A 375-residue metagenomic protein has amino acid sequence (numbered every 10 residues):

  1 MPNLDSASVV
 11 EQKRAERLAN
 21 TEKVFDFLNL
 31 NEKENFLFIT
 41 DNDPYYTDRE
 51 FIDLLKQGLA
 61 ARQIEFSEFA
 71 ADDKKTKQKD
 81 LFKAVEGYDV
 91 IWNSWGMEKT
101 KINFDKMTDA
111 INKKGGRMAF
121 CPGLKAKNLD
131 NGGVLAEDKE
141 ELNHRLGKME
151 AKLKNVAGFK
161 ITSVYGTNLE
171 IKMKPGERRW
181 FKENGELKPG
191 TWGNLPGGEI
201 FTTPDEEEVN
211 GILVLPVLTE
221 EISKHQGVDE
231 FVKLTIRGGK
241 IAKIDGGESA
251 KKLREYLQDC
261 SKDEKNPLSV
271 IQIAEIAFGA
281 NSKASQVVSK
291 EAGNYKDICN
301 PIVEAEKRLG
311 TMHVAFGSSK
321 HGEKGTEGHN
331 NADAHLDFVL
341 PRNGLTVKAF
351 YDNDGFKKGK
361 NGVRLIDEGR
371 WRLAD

Functional and structural regions predicted by a protein language model:
M1-V214, L218-D229, R237, P267 (+1 more regions): Active-site bordering "gate/hinge" segments that shape substrate access to catalytic or cofactor-binding pockets
D48, L54-K56, D109, A136 (+7 more regions): Generic alpha-helical propensity signal that fires on short helical segments and nearby coil/disordered stretches
N210, F231, G238, I271-E275 (+2 more regions): Active-site lining segments that contact anionic ligands and/or coordinate catalytic metals
G227, K243-K324: Dual-mode signal for accessory low-complexity, basic/Gly-rich regions
T235, I241-A242: Conserved nucleotide-binding/hydrolysis modules and their immediate coupling elements across P-loop/ASCE NTPase motors
E306-D375: Intrinsically disordered terminal and processing segments
